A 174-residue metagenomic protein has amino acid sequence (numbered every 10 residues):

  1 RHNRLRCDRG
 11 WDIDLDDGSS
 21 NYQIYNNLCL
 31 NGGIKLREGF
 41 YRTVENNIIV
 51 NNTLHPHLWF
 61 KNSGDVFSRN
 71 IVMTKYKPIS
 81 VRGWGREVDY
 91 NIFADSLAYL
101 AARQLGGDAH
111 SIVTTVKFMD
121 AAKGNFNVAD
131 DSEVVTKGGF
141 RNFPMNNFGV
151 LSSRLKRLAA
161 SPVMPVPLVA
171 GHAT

Functional and structural regions predicted by a protein language model:
H2, H55-H57, H110, H172: Histidine (H) residue identity feature
R9-L15, N31-F40, T53-K61, K75-R82 (+2 more regions): Short glycine/acidic-rich loop motifs that flank beta-strands on beta-rich extracellular proteins
D14, G18-S19, I24, I34 (+8 more regions): Parallel beta-helix/beta-solenoid
D17, Y22, N51, K61 (+2 more regions): General N-terminal targeting signals
S63-T174: Acidic, glycine- and Ser/Thr-rich low-complexity intrinsically disordered tracts in extracellular/secreted proteins
